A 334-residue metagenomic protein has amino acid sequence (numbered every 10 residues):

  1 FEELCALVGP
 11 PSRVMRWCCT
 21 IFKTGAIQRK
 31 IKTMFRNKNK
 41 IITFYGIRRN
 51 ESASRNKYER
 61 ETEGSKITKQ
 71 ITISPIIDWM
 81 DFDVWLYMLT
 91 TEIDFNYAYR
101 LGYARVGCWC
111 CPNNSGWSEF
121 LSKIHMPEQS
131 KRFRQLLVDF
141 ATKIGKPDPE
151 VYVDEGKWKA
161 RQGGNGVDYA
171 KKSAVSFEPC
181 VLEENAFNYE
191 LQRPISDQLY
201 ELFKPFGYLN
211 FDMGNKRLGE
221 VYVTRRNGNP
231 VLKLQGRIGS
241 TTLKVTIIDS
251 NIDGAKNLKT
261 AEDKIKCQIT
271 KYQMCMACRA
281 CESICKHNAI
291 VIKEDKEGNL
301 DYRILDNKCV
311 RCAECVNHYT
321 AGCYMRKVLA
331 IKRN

Functional and structural regions predicted by a protein language model:
F1-I269, K327-N334: Nucleotide-activated chemistry modules centered on ATP-dependent adenylation/adenylyltransferase
P11, N113-S122, D301-K308, E314-N317: Short, structured secondary-structure boundary patches
M15, R105-C108, Y272-E282, D306-V316 (+1 more regions): Residues immediately within or flanking Cys/His clusters that coordinate Zn2+ in small zinc-binding modules
T20, S283, Y302: Residues that recognize and position ribonucleotide moieties
R100-Y103, E294-C312: Short linker/helix segments within small regulatory modules
A280-E297, E314-I331: Iron-sulfur cluster-binding cysteine motifs and their immediate structural context in ferredoxin-like electron-transfer
